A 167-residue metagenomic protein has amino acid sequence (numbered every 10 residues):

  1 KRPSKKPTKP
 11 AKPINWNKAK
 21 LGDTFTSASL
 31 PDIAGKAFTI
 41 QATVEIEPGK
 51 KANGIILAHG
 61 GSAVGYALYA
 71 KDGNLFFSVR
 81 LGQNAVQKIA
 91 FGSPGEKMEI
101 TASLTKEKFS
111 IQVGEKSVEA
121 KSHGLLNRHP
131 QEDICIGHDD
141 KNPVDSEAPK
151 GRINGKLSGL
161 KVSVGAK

Functional and structural regions predicted by a protein language model:
R2-K167: Extracellular glycan-associated modules
